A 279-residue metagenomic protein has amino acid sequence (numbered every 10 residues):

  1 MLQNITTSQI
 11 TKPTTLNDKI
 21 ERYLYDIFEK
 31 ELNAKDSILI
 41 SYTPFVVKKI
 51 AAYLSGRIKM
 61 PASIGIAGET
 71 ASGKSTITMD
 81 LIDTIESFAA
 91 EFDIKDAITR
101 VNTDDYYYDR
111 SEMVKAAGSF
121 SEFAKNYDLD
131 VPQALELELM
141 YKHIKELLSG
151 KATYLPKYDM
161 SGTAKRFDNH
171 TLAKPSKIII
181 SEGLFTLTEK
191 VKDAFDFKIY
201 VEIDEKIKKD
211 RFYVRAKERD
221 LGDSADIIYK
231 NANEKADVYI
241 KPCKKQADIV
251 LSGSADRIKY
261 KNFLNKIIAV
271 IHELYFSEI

Functional and structural regions predicted by a protein language model:
T6, I10-K59, D193, Y213-K217 (+1 more regions): NTP-dependent small-molecule kinase module
A71: Walker A (P-loop) phosphate-binding loop of P-loop NTPases
K74: Conserved lysine of the Walker
I77: Hydrophobic positions on the alpha1 helix immediately C-terminal to the Walker A/P-loop
D83-I98: Post-Walker A helix-loop "phosphate-sensing" segment adjacent to the P-loop in P-loop NTPases
T99-N102, Y106-M160: Conserved nucleotide-sensing/catalytic segment adjacent to the nucleotide-binding pocket in NTP-handling enzymes
S121-Y127, E189-Y239: A glycine- and Lys/Arg-enriched "phosphate-lid" helix/loop adjacent to the NTP-binding pocket of small-molecule kinases
E136-D193, V238-C243: Glycine-rich phosphate-binding loop used to anchor ATP phosphates in small-molecule kinases, encompassing both
